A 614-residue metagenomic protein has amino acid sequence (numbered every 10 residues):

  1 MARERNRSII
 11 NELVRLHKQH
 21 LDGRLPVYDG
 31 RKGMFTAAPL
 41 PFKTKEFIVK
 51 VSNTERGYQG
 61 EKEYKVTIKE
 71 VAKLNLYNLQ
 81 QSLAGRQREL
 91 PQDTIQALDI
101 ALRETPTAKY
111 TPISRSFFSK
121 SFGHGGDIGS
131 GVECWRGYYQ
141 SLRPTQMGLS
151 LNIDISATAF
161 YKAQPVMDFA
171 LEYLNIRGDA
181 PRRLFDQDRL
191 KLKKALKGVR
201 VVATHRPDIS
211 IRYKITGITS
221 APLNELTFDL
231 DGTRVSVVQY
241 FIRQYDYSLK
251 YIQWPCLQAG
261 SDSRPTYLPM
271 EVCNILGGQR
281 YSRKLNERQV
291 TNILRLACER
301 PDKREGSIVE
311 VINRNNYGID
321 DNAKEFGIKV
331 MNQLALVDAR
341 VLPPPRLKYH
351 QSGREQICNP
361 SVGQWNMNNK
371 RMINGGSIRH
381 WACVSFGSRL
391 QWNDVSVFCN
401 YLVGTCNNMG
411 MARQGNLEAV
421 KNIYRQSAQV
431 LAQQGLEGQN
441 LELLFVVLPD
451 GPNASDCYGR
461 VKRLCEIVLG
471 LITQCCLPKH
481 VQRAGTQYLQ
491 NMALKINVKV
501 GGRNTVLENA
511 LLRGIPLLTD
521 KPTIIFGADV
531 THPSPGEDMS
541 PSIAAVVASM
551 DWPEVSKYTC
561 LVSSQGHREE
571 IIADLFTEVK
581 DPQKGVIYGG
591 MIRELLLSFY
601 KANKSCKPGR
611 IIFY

Functional and structural regions predicted by a protein language model:
M1-Y614: Long, low-complexity, intrinsically disordered terminal regions
